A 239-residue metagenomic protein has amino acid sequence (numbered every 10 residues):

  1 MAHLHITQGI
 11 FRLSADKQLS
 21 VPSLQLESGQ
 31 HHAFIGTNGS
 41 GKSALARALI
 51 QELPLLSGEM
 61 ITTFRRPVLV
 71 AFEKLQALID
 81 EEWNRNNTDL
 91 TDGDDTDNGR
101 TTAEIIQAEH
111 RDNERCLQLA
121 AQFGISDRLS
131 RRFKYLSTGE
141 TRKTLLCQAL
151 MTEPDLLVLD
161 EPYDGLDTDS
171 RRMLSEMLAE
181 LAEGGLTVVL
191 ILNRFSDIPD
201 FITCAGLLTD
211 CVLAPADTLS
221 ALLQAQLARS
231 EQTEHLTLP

Functional and structural regions predicted by a protein language model:
A46-H110: ABC ATPase nucleotide-binding domain signature region
N113-R128: Conserved ABC ATPase "signature" region
R132-L136: Conserved ABC ATPase signature
L146: Hydrophobic anchor residue at the start of the ABC signature
E161-P162: Walker B catalytic motif
I191-N193: H-loop/switch region of ABC-family ATPase nucleotide-binding domains
C211-H235: Conserved beta-strand-loop-alpha-helix hinge in the C-terminal portion of ABC ATPase nucleotide-binding domains
